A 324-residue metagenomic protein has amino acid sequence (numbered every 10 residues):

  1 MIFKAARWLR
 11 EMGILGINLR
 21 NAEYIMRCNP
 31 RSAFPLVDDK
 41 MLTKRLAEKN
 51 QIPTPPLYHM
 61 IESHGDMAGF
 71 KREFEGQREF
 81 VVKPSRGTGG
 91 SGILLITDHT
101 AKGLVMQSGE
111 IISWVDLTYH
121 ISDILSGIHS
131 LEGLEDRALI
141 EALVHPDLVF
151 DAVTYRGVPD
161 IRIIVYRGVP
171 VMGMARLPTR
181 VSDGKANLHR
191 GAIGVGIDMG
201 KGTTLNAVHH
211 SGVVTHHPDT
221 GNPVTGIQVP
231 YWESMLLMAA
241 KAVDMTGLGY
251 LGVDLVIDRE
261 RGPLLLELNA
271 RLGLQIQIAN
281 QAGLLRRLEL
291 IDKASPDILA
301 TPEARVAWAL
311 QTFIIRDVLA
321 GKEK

Functional and structural regions predicted by a protein language model:
M1-L46, S63-A68, L285, D292 (+4 more regions): ATP-binding N-terminal substructure of ATP-dependent carboxylate-amine bond-forming enzymes
E23, C28, F34-P159, R167: Active-site nucleotide/adenylate-binding loops and adjacent lid/helix of ATP-dependent enzymes
V81-V82, L94-L95, D151, D160-L177 (+3 more regions): Beta-strand scaffold of nucleotide-dependent catalytic cores
G87-T88, H145-P146, P170, L177-R180 (+2 more regions): Short, solvent-exposed loop/turn segments at secondary-structure junctions
I93, V181-R190, Q275-N280: A short, polar/proline- and glycine-enriched secondary-structure boundary/capping micro-motif
T97-A101, V165-V169, M199-K201, R259-R261: Short acidic-glycine loop/turn motifs at beta-strand connectors
L125-R156, R180-D258: A long amphipathic alpha-helix within ATP-dependent nucleotide-binding catalytic cores
H216-S234, D244, I257-K324: C-terminal active-site "lid" helix and adjoining low-complexity regulatory extension at the edge of ATP-using catalytic
